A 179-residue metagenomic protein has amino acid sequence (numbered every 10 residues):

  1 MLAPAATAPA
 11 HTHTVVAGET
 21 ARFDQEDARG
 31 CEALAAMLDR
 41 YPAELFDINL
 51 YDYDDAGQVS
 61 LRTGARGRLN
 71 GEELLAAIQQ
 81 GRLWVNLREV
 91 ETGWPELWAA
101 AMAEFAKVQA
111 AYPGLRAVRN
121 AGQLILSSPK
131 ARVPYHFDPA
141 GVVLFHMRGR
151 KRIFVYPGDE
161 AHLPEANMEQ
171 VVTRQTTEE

Functional and structural regions predicted by a protein language model:
M1-A106, Q123: Transition-metal
Q80-R82, R119, H146: Short connector loops at helix/strand junctions that flank enzyme active sites, especially segments positioning acidic
T92, A110-G114: Long amphipathic N-terminal alpha/beta scaffold segment
P95, V143, A161-E165: A short local loop/turn or secondary-structure capping micro-motif enriched for an aromatic residue
A117-S127: A short glycine-rich, His/Asp/Glu-containing loop-to-beta-strand
I125-P129, D138, V142-I153, P157-D159: Short, conserved beta-strand element in jelly-roll/cupin
P134-H136: Short loop/turn motifs at secondary-structure junctions and domain boundaries
R148-E179: Double-stranded beta-helix
